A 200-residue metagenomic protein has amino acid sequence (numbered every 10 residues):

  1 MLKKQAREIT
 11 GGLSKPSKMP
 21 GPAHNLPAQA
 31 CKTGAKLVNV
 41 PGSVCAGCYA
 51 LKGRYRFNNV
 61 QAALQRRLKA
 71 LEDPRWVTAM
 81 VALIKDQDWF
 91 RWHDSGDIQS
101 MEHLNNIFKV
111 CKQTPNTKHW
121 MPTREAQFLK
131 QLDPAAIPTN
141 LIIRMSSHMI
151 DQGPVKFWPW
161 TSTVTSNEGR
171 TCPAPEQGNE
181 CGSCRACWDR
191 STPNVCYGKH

Functional and structural regions predicted by a protein language model:
M1-H200: Class I S-adenosyl-L-methionine
